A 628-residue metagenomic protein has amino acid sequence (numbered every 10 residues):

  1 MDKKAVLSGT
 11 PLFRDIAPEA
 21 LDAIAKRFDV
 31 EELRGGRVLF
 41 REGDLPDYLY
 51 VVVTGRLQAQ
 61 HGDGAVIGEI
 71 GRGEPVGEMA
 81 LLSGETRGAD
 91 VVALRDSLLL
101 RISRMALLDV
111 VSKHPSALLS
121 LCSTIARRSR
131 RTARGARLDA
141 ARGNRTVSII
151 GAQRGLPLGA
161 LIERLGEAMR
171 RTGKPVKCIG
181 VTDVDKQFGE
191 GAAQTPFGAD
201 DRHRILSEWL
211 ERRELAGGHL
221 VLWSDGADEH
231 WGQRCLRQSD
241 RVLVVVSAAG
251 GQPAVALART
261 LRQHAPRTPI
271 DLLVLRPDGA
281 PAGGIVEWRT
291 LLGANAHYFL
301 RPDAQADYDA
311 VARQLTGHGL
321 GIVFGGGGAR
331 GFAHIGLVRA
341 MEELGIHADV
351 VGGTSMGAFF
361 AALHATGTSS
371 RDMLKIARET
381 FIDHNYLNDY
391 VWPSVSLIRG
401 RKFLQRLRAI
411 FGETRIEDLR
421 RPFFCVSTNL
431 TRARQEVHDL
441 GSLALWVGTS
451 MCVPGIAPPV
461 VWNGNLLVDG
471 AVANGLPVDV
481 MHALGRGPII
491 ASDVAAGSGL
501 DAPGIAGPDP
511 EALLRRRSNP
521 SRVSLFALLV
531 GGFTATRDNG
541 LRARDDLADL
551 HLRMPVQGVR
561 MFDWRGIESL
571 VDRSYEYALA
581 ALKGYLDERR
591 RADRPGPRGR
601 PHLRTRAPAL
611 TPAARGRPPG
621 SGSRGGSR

Functional and structural regions predicted by a protein language model:
K3, A20-A23, T86-G88, R104-R142: A small-molecule sensor/coupling module
K4-D63, R72, V76: Regulatory nucleotide-sensing modules
A65-L121: Cyclic-nucleotide recognition modules
N144-R171: Glycine-rich phosphate-binding P-loop
T195-D201, W209-L210, E214-H230, V468-A471: Switch II (G3) loop of P-loop NTPases
W209, V221-N295, L300: Conserved catalytic-core segment of NTP-binding enzymes
R267-T268, L275-G293, D303-Q305, L320 (+7 more regions): Non-catalytic peripheral regions of patatin-like phospholipases
A304-V351: Helix-rich "cap/lid" substructures immediately adjacent to catalytic or cofactor-binding pockets
